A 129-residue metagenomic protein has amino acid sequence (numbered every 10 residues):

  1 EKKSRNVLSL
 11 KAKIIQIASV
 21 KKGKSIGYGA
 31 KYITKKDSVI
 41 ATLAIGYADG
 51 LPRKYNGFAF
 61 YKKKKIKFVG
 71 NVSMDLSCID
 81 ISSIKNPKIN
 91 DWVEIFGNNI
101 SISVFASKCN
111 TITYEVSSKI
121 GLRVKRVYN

Functional and structural regions predicted by a protein language model:
E1-N129: Active-site anion/phosphate-binding pocket segments in diverse small-molecule metabolic enzymes
